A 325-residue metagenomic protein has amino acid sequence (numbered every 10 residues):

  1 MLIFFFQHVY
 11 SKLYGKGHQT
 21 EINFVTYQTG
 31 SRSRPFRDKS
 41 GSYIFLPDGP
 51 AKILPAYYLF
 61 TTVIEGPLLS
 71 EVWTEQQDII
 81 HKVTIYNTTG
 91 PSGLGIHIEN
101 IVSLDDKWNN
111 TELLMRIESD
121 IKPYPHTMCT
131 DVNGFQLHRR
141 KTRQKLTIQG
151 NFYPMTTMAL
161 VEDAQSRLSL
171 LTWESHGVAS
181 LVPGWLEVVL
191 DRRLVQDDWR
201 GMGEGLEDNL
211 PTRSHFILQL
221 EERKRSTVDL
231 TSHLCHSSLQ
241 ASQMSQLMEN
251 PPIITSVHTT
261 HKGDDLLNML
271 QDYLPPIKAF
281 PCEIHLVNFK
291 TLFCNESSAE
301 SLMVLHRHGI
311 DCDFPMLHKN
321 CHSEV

Functional and structural regions predicted by a protein language model:
M1-V325: Terminal accessory/anchoring regions of large secretory-pathway or extracellular enzymes
